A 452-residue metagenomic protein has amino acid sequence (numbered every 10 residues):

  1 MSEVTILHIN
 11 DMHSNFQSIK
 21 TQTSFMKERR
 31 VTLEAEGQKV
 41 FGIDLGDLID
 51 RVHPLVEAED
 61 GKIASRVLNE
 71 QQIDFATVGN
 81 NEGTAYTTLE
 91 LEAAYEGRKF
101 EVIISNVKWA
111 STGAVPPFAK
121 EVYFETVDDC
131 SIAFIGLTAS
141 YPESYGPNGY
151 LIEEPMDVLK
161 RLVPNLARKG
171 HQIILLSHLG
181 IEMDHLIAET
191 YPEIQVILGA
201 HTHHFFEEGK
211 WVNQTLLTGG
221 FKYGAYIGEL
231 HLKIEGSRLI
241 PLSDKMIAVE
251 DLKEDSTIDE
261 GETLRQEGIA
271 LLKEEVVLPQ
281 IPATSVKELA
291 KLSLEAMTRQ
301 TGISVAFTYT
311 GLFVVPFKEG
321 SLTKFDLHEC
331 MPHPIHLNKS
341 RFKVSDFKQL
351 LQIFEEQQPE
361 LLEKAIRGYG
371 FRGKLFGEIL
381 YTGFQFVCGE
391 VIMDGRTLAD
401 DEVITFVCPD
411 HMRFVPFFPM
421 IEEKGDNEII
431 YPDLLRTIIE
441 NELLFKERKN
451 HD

Functional and structural regions predicted by a protein language model:
M1-A248, E288-K291: Acidic, metal/ion-coordinating pockets
F16, K318-D452: Feature captures C-terminal
T32, L162-G170, E235, A296 (+3 more regions): Change "in soluble alpha/beta enzymes" to "in soluble alpha/beta proteins
F118-V122, A225-I227, L292, I335 (+3 more regions): Short beta-strand-initiation
A139-S140, G180-I181, K222-G224, L312-V314 (+2 more regions): Short, glycine-/Ser/Thr-/acidic-enriched flexible segments
E143-P147, E229, D251-I258, F317-E319 (+1 more regions): A short, polar/proline- and glycine-enriched secondary-structure boundary/capping micro-motif
G180, L186-E193, I197-H204, G302 (+1 more regions): C-terminal extensions
G236-L322, L327-E329, L443-H451: A short C-terminal boundary segment appended to hydrolase-like catalytic domains
